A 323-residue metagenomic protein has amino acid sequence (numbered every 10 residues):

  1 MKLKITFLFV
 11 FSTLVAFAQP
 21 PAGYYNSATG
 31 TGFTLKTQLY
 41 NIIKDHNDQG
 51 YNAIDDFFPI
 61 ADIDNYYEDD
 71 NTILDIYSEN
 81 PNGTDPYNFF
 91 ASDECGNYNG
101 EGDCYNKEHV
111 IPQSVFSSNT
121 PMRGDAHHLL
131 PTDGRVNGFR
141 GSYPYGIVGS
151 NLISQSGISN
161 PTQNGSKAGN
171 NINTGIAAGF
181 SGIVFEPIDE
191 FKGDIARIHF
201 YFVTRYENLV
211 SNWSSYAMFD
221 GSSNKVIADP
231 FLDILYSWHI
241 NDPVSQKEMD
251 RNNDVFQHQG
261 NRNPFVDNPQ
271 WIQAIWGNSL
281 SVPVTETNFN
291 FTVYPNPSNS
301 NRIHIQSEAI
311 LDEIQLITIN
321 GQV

Functional and structural regions predicted by a protein language model:
M1-P21, V282: Bacterial Sec-dependent N-terminal signal peptides
K4, E79-S114: Long, hydrophobic/aromatic-enriched structural stretches that serve as scaffold segments
F11-T13, S118, P144, I305: Hydrophobic alpha-helical membrane-insertion segments
Q19-G83: N-terminal module-boundary/linker segments of secreted carbohydrate-active enzymes
Q19-P20, W276-F289: Low-complexity, Pro/Thr/Ser/Gly/Ala-rich linker/spacer regions in secreted, extracellular modular proteins
F89-S92, M122, S215, H304-S307: Short, polar loop/linker segments at the starts of domains and inter-domain junctions
C95-N106, Q113-S279: Domain-level detector of nuclease and nuclease-like folds in predominantly extracellular/periplasmic contexts
V284-V323: C-terminal outer-membrane/trafficking sorting elements
